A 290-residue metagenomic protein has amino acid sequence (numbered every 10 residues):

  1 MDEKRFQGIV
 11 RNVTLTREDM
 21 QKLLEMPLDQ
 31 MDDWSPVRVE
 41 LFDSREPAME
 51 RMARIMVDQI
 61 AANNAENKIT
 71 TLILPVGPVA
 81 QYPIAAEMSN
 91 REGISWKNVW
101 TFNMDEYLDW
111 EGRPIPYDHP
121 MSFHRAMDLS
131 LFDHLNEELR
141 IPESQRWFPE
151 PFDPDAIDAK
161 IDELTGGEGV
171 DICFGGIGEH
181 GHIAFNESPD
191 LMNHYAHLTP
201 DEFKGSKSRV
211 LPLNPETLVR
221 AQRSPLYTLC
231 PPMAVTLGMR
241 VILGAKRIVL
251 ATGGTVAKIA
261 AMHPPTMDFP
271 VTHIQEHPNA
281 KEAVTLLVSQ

Functional and structural regions predicted by a protein language model:
D2-T14, M31, P36-V37, F42-S44 (+2 more regions): ATP/nucleoside-binding phosphotransfer catalytic cores, i.e., glycine-rich phosphate-binding loops
K4, T14, E18-P36, E40 (+2 more regions): Ligand-binding beta-strand-loop-alpha-helix segment within the catalytic cores of soluble metabolic enzymes
E40-N63, F152-D155, A159: Helix-loop module immediately N-terminal to the HCX5R catalytic loop in PTP-like cysteine phosphatase domains
A62-E92: Glycine-rich N-terminal segment of FAD-binding domains in flavoprotein oxidoreductases, spanning the beta-loop-helix
L72-I73, Q81-P83, T165-M192: A glycine-rich beta-strand to alpha-helix segment that forms a phosphate/ribose-binding loop at ligand/cofactor sites
I73-G77, F102-N103, P149, C173-I177 (+2 more regions): Short beta-strand segments
A86-W96, D118-H119, S188-H197: A glycine- and small-aliphatic-rich helix-loop capping segment at beta-alpha/alpha-beta transitions that lines
A184-V235: Class I SAM-dependent methyltransferase SAM-binding "motif I" and its flanking Rossmann-like core
